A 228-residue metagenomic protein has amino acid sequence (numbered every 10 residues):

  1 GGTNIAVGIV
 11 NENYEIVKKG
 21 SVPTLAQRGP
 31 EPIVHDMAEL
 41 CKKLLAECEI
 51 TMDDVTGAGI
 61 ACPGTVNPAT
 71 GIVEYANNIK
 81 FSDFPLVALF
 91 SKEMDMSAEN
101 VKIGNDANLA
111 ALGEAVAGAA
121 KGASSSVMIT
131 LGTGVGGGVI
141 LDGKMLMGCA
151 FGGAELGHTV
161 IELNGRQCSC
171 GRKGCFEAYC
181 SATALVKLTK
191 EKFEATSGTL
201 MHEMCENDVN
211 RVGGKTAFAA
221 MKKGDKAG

Functional and structural regions predicted by a protein language model:
G1-E39, I72-Y75, F151: Short glycine-rich, Thr/Ser-proximal phosphate-binding strand/loop in the N-terminal lobe of ATP-dependent enzymes
I5, E99-I103, A107, I161-T199: Glycine-rich phosphate-binding loop plus the immediately following alpha-helix
N11, C62, N105, L141-D142: A cytosolic small-molecule/anion-sensing beta-strand core signal
E12, A69, L141-D142, L163 (+1 more regions): Short, ordered coil/turn segments that flank beta-strands lining enzyme active or ligand-binding pockets
G20, L25-D54, F176-Y179, K187-G228: Adenine-nucleotide phosphate-binding core of ATP-dependent small-molecule kinases
A26-A38, A46-A58, G64-V127: Glycine-rich phosphate-binding loop and adjoining helix at the ATP-binding site of ATP-dependent phosphoryl-transfer
K121-Y179: Glycine-rich phosphate-binding loop of actin/hexokinase-like ATP-binding domains
